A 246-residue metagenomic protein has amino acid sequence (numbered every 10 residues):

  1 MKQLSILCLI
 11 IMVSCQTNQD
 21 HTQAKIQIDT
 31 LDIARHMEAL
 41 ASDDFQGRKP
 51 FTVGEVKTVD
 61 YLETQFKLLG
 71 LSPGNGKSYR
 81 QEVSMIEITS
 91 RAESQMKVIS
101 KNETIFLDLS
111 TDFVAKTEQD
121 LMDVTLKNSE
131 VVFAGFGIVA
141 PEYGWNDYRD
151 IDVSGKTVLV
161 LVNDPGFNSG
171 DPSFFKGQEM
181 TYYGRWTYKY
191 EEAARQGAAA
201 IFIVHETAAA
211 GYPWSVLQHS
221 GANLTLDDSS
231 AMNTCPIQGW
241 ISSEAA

Functional and structural regions predicted by a protein language model:
M1-C8: Sec-dependent signal peptide recognition, specifically the positively charged N-region followed immediately by
M12-S14: C-terminal motif of bacterial Sec signal peptides marking the signal peptidase cleavage site
Q16-N18: Bacterial signal peptide processing site
T22, Q27-V53, L69, N75 (+2 more regions): N-terminal capping segment at the start of a domain
Q46-D171: Noncatalytic luminal/extracellular "stalk/propeptide" segments of secretory-pathway proteins
V132, F136-Q218: A conserved hydrophobic secondary-structure block that centers on an alpha-helix together with its immediately flanking
R195-Y212, Q218-A246: Long, well-ordered, tryptophan-enriched scaffold segments
